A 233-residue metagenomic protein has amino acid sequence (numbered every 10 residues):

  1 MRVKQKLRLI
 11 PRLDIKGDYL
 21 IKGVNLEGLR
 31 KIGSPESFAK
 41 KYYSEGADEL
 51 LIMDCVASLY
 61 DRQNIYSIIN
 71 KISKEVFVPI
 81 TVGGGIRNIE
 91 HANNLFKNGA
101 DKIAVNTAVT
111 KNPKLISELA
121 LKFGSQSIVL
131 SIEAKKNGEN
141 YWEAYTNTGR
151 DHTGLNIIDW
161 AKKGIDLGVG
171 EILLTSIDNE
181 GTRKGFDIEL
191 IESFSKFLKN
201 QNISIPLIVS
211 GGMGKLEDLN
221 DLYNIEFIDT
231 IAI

Functional and structural regions predicted by a protein language model:
K4, I15-G17, I21-K22, L26 (+3 more regions): Conserved anion-binding
L9-L13, K22, L50-I52, I80-G84 (+5 more regions): Hydrophobic faces of well-ordered beta-strands that scaffold small-molecule active sites in alpha/beta enzyme cores
D14, Y42, L50, V82 (+6 more regions): Conserved, mostly hydrophobic/aromatic
Y19-Q63: N-terminal beta-alpha supersecondary unit
R30-Y43, R87-N94, H152-K163, L219: Short, acidic/polar
E49-I68, T107, L173-G185: Glycine-rich, proline-tolerant flexible connector loops at the mouths of alpha/beta enzymes
Q63-N70, P113, G154-I158, K184-S193: Charged helix-capping and loop-helix junction motifs
S73-V76, I80-I103, E189-I231: Catalytic cores of alpha/beta
